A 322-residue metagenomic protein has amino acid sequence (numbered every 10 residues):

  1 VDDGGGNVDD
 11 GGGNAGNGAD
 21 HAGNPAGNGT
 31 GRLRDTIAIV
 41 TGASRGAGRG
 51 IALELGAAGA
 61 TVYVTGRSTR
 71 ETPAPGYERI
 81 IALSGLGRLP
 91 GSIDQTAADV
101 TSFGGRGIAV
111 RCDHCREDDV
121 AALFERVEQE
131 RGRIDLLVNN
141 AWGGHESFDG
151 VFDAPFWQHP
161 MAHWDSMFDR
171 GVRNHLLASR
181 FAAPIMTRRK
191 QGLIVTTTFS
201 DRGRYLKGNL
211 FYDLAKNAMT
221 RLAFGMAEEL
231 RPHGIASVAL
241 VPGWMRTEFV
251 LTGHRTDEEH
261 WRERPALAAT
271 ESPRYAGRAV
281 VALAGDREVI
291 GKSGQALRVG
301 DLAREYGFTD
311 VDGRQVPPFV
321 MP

Functional and structural regions predicted by a protein language model:
D2, G23, G27-R131, G143-E146 (+2 more regions): Short-chain dehydrogenase/reductase
T36, G105-R106, R133-I134, M186-S200 (+2 more regions): Active-site loop of short-chain dehydrogenase/reductase
L55, R133, I194, T220 (+2 more regions): Conserved Rossmann-fold SDR core element
G143-S147, P155-H163, M167, L193-P232 (+1 more regions): Catalytic loop of short-chain dehydrogenase/reductase
S179-R180, F224: A short, exposed helix-loop element centered on a Lys and neighboring polar residues
A239, E259-P322: C-terminal helical subdomain
W244-R255: Short beta-loop-alpha junction of Rossmann-like oxidoreductase domains
